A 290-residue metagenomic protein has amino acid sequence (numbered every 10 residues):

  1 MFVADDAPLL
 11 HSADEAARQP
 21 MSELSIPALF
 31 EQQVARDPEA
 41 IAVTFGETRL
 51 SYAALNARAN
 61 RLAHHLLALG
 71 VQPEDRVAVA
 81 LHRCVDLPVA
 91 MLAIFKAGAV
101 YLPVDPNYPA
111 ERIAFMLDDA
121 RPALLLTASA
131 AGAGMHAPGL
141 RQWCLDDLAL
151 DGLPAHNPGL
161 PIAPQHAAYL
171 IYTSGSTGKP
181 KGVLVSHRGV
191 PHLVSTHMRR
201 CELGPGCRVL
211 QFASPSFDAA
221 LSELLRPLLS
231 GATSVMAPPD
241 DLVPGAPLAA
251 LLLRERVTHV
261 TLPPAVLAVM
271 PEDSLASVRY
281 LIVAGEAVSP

Functional and structural regions predicted by a protein language model:
M1-A4, D14-P191, R199-E202, R226-P227 (+3 more regions): Carrier-protein-dependent adenylate-forming modules in NRPS/ANL systems
P73-D75, E111, G204-P205, Q211 (+3 more regions): His-Asp-centered acyl/peptidyl-transfer active-site segments
L81-H82, I171-S174, C207, A213 (+1 more regions): Active-site beta-alpha turn of Rossmann-fold NAD(P)-dependent dehydrogenases/reductases
H82, S129-G132, A213-S216, D240-D241 (+1 more regions): Adenylate-forming
D86-P88, A110-I113, A219-A220, G245 (+2 more regions): Short, well-ordered alpha-helical microsegments
P103, W143-C144, Q211, M236 (+1 more regions): Structural signal for conserved beta-strand scaffold positions within catalytic alpha/beta enzyme cores
M116, L251, L281: A hydrophobic alpha-helix adjacent to the NAD(P)-binding/active-site core of NAD(P)-dependent oxidoreductases, strongly
K181-L210, D218-T258: Conserved AMP-binding/adenylation subdomain of ANL enzymes
